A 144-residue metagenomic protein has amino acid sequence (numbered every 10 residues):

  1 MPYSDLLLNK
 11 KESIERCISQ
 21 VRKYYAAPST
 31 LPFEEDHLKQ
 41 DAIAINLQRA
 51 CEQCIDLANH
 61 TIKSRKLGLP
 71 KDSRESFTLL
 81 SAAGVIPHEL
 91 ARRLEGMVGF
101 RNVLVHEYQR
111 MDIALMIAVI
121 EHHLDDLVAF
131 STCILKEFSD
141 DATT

Functional and structural regions predicted by a protein language model:
M1-T144: Solvent-exposed interaction patches of small proteins and small membrane subunits
